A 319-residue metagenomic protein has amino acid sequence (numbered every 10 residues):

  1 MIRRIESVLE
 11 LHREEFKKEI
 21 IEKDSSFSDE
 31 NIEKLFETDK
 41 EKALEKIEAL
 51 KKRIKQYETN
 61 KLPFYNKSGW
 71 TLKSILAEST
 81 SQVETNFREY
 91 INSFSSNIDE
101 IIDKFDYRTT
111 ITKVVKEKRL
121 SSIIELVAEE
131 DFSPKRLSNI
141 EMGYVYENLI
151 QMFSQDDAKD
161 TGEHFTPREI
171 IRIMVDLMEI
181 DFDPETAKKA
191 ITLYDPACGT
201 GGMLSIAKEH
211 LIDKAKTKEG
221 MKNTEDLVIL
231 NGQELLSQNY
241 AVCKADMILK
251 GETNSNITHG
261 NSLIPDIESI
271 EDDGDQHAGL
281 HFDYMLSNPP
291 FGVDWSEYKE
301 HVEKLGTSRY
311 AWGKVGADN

Functional and structural regions predicted by a protein language model:
M1-F182, N256, S262: Non-catalytic, mostly N-terminal accessory regions of nucleic-acid modification and defense proteins
E117, G279, D318-N319: Short, solvent-exposed loop/helix junctions and linker helices that flank or host conserved functional motifs
S122, D160-E163, T186-K189, G232 (+1 more regions): Alpha-helix N-cap/helix-initiation motif
Q155-D160, I191-L193, E225-L230, R309-V315: Glycine- and acidic
H164-Y284, G292-D294: Conserved S-adenosyl-L-methionine
N288: Conserved active-site aspartate in kinases
F291-N319: Mobile active-site "lid"/loop adjacent to the S-adenosyl-L-methionine
